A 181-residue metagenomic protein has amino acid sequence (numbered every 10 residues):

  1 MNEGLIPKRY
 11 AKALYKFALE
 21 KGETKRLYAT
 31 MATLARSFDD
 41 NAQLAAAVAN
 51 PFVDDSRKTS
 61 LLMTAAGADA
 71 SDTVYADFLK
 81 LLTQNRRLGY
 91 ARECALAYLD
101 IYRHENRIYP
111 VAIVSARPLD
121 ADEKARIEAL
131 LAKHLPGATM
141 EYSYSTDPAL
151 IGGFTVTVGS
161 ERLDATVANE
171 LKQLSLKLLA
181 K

Functional and structural regions predicted by a protein language model:
M1-K181: Elongated, mostly alpha-helical coiled-coil "stalk/stator" tethers of large membrane protein machines
